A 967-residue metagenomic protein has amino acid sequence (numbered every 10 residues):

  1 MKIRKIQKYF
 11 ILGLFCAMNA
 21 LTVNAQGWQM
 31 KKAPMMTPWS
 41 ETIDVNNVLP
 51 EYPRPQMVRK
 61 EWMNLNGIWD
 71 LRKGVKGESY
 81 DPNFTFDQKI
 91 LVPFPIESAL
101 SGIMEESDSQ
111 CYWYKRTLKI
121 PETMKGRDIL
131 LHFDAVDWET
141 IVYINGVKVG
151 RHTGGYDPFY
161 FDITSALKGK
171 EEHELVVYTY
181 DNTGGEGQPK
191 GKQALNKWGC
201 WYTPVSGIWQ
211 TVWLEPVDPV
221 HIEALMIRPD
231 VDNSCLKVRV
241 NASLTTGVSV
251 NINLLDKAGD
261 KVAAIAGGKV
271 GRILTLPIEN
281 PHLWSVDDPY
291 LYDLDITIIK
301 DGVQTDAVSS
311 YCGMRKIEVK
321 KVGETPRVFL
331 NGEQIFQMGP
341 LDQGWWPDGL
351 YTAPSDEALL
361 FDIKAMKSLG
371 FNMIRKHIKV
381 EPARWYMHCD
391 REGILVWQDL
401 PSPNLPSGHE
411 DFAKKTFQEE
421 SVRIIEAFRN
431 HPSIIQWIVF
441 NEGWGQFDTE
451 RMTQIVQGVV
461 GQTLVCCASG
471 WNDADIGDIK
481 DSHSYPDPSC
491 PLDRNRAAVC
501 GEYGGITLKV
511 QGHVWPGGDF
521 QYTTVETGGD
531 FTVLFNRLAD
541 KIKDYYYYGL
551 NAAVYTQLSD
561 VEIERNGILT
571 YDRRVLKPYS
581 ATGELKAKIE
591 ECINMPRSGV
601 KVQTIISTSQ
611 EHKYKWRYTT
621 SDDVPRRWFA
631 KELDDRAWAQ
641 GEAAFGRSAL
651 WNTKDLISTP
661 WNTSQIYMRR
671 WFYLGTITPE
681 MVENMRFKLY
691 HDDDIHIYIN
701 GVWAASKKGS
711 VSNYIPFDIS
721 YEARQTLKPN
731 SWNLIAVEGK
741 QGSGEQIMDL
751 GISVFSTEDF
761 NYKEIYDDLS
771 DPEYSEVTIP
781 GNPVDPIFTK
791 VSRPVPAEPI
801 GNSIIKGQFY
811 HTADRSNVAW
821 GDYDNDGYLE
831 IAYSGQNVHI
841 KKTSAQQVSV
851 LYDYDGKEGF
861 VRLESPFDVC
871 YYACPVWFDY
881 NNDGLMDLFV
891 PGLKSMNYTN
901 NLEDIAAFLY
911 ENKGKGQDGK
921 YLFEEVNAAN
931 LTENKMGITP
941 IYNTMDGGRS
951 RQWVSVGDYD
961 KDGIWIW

Functional and structural regions predicted by a protein language model:
Q26-H132, P189-W201, V205-I208, S559-E562 (+3 more regions): Extended carbohydrate-recognition surfaces in non-catalytic/accessory domains of CAZymes and lectin-like proteins
P34, K60-S79, V136, T203-G207 (+7 more regions): Substrate-binding clefts and catalytic carboxylate motifs of secreted carbohydrate-active enzymes
R72-G74, M104-E105, S109-H221, L244-T246 (+4 more regions): Accessory beta-strand-rich segments of carbohydrate-active enzymes
S98-I120, M124-H132, D137-I144, G150-R151 (+6 more regions): Active-site-adjacent substrate/metal-binding segments within catalytic domains of carbohydrate-active enzymes
K364, M373-K577: Substrate-binding/catalytic cleft of secreted carbohydrate-active enzymes, primarily glycoside hydrolases
Y774-A813, A845-C870, Y910-R949: Blade-edge motifs of beta-propeller repeat domains
G807, D814-Y823, A873-N882, P891 (+1 more regions): Beta-propeller blade termini
D822-D824, Y828, G856, D879-L885 (+3 more regions): Calcium-coordinating acidic loop motifs
